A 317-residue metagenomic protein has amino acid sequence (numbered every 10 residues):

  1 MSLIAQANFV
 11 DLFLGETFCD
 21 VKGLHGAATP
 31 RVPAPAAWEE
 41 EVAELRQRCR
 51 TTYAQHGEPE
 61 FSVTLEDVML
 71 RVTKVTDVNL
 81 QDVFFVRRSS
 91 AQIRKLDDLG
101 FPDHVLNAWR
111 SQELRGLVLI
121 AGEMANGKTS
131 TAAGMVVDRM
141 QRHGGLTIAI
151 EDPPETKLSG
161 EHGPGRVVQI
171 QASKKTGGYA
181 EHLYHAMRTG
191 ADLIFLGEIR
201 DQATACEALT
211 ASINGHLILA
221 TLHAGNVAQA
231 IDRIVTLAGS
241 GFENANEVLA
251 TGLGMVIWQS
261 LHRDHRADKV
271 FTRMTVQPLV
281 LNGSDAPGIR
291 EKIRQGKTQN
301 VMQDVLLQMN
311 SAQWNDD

Functional and structural regions predicted by a protein language model:
M1-D317: Short, flexible helix-loop junctions that flank or precede catalytic/ligand sites
